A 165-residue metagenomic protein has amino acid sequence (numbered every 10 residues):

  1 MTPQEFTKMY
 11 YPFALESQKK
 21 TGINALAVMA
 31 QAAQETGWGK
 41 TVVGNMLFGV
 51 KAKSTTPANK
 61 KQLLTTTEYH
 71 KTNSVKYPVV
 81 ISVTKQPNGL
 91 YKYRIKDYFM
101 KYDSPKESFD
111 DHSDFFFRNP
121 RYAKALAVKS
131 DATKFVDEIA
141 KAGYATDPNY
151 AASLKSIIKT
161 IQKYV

Functional and structural regions predicted by a protein language model:
M1-V165: Catalytic cores of secreted/periplasmic lytic hydrolases that degrade extracellular macromolecules
